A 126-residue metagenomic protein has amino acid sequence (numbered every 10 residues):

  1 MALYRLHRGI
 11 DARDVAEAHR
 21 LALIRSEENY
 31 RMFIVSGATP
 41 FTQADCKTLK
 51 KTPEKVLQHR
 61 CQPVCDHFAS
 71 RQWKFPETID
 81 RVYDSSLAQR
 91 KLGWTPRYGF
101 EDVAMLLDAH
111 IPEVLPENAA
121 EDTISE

Functional and structural regions predicted by a protein language model:
M1-I10, D14: A conserved pocket-lining segment of Rossmann-fold NAD(P)-dependent short-chain dehydrogenase/reductase
Y4-R5, E77, L92-G93: Generic anion/oxyanion-binding catalytic loop in active/binding sites
L6, A16-P76, S85, V114-A119: Mid/C-terminal beta-alpha module of Rossmann-like enzyme folds, strongest in SDR-family dehydrogenases/epimerases
R8, R81-V82: Residues that recognize and position ribonucleotide moieties
A12-R20, E101-A104: Short, amphipathic alpha-helical "lid/cap" segments that border enzyme active or binding sites
R13, I79-D80: Residue-level recognition of alpha-helix initiation/capping sites
L21-I24, R90, W94: Short basic/hydrophobic patches in alpha-helices and adjacent helix-turn junctions that form amphipathic surface motifs
F68, I79, S85-K91, Y98-E126: Amphipathic terminal alpha-helices
